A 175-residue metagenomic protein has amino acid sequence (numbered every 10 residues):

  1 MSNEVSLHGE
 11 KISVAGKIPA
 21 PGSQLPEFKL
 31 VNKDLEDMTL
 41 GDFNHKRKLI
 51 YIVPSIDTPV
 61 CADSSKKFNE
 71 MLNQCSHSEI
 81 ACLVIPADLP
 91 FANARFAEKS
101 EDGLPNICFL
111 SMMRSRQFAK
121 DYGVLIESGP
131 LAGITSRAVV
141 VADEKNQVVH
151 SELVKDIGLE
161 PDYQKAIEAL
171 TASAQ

Functional and structural regions predicted by a protein language model:
M1-Q175: Chalcogenol-based redox active-site neighborhoods
